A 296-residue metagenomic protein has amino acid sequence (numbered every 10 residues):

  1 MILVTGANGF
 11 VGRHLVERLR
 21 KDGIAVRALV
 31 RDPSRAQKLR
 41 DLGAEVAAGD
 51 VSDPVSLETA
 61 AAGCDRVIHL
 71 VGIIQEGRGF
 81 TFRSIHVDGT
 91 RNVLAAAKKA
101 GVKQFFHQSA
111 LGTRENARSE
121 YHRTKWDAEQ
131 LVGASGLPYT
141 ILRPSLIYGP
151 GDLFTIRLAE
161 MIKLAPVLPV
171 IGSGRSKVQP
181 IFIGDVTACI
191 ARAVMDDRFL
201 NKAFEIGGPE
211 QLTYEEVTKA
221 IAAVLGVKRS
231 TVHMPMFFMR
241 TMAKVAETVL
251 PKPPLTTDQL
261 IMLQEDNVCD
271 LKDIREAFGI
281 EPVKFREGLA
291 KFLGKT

Functional and structural regions predicted by a protein language model:
I2-D22: N-terminal Rossmann NAD(P)H-binding glycine-rich loop of SDR-like oxidoreductase domains
H14, R18, A96, L131 (+2 more regions): Rossmann-fold NAD(P)-dependent oxidoreductase module
I24-R31: Conserved glycine-rich Rossmann-like NAD(P)H-binding loop of the short-chain dehydrogenase/reductase
R27, I73-I74, S84-S135, Y139-T140 (+1 more regions): Conserved Rossmann-fold NAD(P)-dependent oxidoreductase catalytic core, especially the SDR/UDP-sugar
P33-N92, A96-K99, L111-E115: NAD(P)H-binding glycine-rich loop region in Rossmannoid oxidoreductase-like domains and their noncatalytic homologs
N92, L153-F154, S173-V194, N201-K202: Substrate-positioning beta->alpha
R157-I183, A223, K228-D266: Alpha-helical membrane-targeting segments
R192-L255, C269-T296: Mid/C-terminal beta-alpha module of Rossmann-like enzyme folds, strongest in SDR-family dehydrogenases/epimerases
